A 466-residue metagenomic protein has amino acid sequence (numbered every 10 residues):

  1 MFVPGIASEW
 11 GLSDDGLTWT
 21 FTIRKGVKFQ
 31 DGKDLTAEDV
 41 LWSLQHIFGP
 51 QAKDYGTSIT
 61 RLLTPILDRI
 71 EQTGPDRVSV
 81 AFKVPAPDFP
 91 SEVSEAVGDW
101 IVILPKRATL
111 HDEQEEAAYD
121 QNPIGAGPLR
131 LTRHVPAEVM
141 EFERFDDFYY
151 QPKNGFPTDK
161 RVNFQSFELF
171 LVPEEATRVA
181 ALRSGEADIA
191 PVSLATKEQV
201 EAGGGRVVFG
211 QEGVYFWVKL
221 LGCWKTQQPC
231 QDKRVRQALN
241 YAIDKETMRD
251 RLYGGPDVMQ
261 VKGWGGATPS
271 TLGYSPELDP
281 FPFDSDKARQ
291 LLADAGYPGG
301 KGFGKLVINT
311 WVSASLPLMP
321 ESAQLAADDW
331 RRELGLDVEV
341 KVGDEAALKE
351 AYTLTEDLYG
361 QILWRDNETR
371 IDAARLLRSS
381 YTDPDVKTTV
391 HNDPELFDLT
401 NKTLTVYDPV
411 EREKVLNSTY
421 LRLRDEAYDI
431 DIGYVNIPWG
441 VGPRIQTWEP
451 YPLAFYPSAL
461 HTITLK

Functional and structural regions predicted by a protein language model:
M1-D14, Q45, I124: N-terminal lobe/hinge region of extracytoplasmic solute-binding protein
T18-T20, S43, V78-S79, G127-R130 (+4 more regions): Short, well-ordered beta-strand elements
T22, S58-T109, P128-V135: Surface-exposed binding/hinge segments that line and control ligand-binding clefts or catalytic entry sites
I47-T57, T132-E143, E168-Q227, E246 (+2 more regions): Extracellular/periplasmic solute-recognition and catalytic clefts
A96-S166, A176-T177, D286, Q290: Gly/Pro-rich hinge or "lid" segments in bacterial periplasmic/extracellular proteins
L129-R130, T226, M259-A295, S313-E321: Structural transition elements
V135-M140, R144, F216, I243-G273 (+3 more regions): Detector for C-terminal structural segments
E143-D146, E212-A238, A242, R251 (+1 more regions): A bilobed periplasmic-binding-protein/Venus flytrap-type ligand-binding module shared by bacterial periplasmic
